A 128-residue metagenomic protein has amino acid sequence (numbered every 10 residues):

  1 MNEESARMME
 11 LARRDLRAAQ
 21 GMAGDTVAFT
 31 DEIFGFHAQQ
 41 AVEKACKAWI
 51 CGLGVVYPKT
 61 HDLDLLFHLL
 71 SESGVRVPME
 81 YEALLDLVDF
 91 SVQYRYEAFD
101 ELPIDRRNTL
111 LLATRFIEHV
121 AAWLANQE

Functional and structural regions predicted by a protein language model:
M1-E128: Terminal alpha-helical segments
